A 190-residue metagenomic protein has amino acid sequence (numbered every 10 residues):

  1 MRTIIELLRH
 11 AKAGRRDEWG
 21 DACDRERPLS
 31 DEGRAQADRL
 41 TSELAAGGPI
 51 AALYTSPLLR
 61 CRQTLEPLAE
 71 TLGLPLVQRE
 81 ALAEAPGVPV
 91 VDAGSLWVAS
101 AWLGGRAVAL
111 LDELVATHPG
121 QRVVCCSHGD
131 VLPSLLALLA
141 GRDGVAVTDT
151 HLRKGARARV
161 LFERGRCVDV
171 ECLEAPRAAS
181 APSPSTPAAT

Functional and structural regions predicted by a protein language model:
R2-R79, A85, W97-W102, K154-G155: Active-site-proximal alpha-helix that buttresses catalytic centers in soluble enzyme cores
I5-E6, P119-D130: Generic beta-sheet signal
A13, V131-L132: Short active-site segment of divalent metal-dependent hydrolases/proteases that encodes the spacing between
P67, S134, L138: Active-site signature of alpha/beta-hydrolase-fold catalytic machinery across serine- and Asp/Cys-nucleophile hydrolases
G87-A93: Signature for phosphate-centric chemistry
A93-G120: Internal catalytic-core helix/loop-beta-alpha segment that presents or stabilizes conserved functional determinants
A140-L173: Domain-level recognition of soluble alpha/beta enzyme cores, biased toward histidine phosphatases/phosphomutases
V170-P182: Short, solvent-exposed aromatic-acidic interface loops
